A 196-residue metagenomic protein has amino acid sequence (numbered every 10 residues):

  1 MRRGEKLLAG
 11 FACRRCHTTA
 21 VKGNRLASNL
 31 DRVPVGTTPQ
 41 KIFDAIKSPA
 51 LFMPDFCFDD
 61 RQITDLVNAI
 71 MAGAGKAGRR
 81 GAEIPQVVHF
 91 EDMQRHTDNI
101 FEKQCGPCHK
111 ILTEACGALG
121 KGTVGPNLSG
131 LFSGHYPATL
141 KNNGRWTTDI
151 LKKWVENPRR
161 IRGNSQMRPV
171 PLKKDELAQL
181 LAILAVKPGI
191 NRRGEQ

Functional and structural regions predicted by a protein language model:
M1-A9, A72-E102, C116-G117, E195-Q196: Electrostatic cytochrome c docking/interface patches
C13, C105: Short cysteine-rich clusters marking metal-coordination/redox-active sites
R15, A20, N24-G78, K121-P188: Extracytoplasmic electron-transfer domains, predominantly the class I c-type cytochrome c fold
H17, H109-L112: Helix-to-catalytic-loop junction in kinase catalytic cores
Q104, I111-A115, L119-V124, L128: Soluble catalytic domains of enzymes that build or remodel membrane lipids, polysaccharides, and related
G106-H109, N143-G144: Short cysteine-rich loop/turn motifs with clustered Cys
V186-Q196: Generic C-terminal helix-cap and adjacent flexible tail
